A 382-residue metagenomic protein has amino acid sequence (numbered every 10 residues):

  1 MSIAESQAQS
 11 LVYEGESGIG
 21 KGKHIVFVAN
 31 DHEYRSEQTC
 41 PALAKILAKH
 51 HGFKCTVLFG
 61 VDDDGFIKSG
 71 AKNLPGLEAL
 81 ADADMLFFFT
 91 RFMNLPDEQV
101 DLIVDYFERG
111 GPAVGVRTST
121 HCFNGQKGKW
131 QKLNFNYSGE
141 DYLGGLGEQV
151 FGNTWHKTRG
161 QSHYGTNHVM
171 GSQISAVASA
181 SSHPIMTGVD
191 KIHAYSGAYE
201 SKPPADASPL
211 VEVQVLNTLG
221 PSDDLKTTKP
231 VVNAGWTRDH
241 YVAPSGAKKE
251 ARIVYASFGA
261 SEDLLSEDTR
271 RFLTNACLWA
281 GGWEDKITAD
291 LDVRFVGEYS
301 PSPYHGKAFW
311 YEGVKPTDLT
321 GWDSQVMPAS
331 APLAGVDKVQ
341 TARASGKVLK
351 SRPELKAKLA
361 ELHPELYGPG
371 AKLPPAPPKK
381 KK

Functional and structural regions predicted by a protein language model:
A4-A8: Boundary at the C-terminal end of the N-terminal hydrophobic targeting segment
Q9-G20, T39, K49-H50, E78 (+1 more regions): Extracellular ligand-binding/catalytic regions of CAZymes and related secreted enzymes and adhesion modules
S10-L11, A48, K54, K68-A71 (+2 more regions): Catalytic beta-strand/loop cores that center a nucleophilic Ser/Cys/Thr and support acyl-enzyme chemistry
L11-E16, V26-V28, H32-F123: Helical hinge/lid and interdomain linker segments adjacent to catalytic or ligand-binding clefts that mediate domain
K23: Nucleotide donor/acceptor-binding cores
A44, V104, M186, T274-L278: Non-transmembrane alpha-helical segments in soluble domains of secreted/periplasmic/extracellular proteins
L58, E212, A256: Hydrophobic residues at beta-strand termini and immediately following loops that shape nucleotide-binding pockets
F88, F92-P184: A glycine-rich, often tryptophan-bearing local segment used as a flexible ligand/cofactor-contacting loop or short
